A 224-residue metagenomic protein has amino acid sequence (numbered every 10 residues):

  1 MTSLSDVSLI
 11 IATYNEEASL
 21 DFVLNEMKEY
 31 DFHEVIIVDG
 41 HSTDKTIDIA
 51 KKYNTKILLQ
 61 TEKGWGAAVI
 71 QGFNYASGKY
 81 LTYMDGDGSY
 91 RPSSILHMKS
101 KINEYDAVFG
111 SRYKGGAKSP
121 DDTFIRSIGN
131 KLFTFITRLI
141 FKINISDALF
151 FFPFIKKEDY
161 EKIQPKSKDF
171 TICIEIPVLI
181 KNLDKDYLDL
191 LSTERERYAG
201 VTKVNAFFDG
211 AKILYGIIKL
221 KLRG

Functional and structural regions predicted by a protein language model:
D6-S8, E34, E175: Cell-envelope/extracellular polymer assembly enzymes that use nucleotide-activated donors
N15-E29: Short, well-formed alpha-helical segments that are part of the catalytic scaffolds of diverse glycosyltransferases
E16-S19, S42, W65: Donor nucleotide-sugar binding loop of glycosyltransferases
D39-I47: A conserved acidic beta->alpha catalytic loop
T61-K63, A67-Y75, Y80, P92-F170 (+2 more regions): Acceptor/aglycone-binding surface of glycosyltransferases and processive sugar-polymer synthases
G88-Y90: Acidic metal-phosphate-binding loop of nucleotide-sugar-dependent transferases
I143-N144, P165-K168, P177-R195: Catalytic donor-sugar/metal-binding loop of nucleotide-sugar-dependent glycosyltransferases
